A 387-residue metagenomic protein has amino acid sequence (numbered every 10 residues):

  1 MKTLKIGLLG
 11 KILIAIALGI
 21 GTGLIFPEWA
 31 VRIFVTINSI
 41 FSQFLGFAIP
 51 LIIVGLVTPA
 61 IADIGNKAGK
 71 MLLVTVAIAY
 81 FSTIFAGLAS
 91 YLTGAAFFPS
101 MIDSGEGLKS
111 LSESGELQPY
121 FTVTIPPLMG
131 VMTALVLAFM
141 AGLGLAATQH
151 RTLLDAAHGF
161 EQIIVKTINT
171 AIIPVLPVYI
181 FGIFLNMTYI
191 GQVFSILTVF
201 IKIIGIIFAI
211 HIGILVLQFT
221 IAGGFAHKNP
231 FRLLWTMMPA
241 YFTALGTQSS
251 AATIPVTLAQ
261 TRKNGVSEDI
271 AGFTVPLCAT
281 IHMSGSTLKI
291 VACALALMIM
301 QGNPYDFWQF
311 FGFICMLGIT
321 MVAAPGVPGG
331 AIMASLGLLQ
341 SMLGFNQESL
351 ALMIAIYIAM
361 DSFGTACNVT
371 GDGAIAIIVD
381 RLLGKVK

Functional and structural regions predicted by a protein language model:
K2-F26, S39-A48, K70-R232: Signature of multi-pass transmembrane helix bundles
P27, I61-K70, P99, A146-R151 (+7 more regions): Juxtamembrane helix-boundary/capping and inter-helix hinge elements in multi-pass membrane proteins
I33, G69, L73, V193-I201 (+3 more regions): Membrane-water interface of transmembrane alpha-helices in multipass transporters/channels
V35-G46, D155-T170, W235-T243, A259-K263 (+2 more regions): Short amphipathic alpha-helical coupling elements at transmembrane boundaries
I40, F44, V57-T58, T75-Y80 (+9 more regions): Transmembrane helix-bundle signature of multi-pass membrane transporters/permeases
G69-T75, N169-I173, K263-A279, Y305-W308 (+2 more regions): Membrane-interface alpha-helices at helix entry/exit sites of multi-pass transporters
I102, V291-K387: Transmembrane alpha-helical segments and their short flanking loops that form helix-hairpins/helix-helix interfaces
L111, W235-V291, G318-I332, A359 (+1 more regions): Alpha-helical membrane segments and immediately flanking helix-loop junctions that form or couple to the substrate/ion
